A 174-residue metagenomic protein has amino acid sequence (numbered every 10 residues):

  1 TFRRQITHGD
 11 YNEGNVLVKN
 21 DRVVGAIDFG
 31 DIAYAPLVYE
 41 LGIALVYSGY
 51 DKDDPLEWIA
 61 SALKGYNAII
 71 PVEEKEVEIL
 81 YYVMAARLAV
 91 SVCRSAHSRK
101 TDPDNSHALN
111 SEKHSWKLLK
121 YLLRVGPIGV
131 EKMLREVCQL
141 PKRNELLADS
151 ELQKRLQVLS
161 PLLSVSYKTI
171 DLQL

Functional and structural regions predicted by a protein language model:
T1-Y39, S166, Q173-L174: Active-site acidic catalytic loop and adjacent metal/ATP-binding pocket of ATP-dependent phosphoryl transfer enzymes
H8, A35, L56, A86 (+1 more regions): Electropositive phosphate-/nucleotide-binding environments in soluble metabolic enzymes
L37-E40, E76, L88, S111-L118: Alpha-helical structural motif
V38-P71, A85-P103: Active-site activation/catalytic loop segments of kinase-like enzymes and analogous catalytic loops in related
V72-M84: All-alpha amphipathic helical-bundle segments outside canonical DNA-binding/catalytic cores that form hydrophobic
S91-Q173: ATP/Mg2+ or Mg2+-diphosphate-binding catalytic cores that bind nucleotide phosphates or diphosphates via glycine-rich
